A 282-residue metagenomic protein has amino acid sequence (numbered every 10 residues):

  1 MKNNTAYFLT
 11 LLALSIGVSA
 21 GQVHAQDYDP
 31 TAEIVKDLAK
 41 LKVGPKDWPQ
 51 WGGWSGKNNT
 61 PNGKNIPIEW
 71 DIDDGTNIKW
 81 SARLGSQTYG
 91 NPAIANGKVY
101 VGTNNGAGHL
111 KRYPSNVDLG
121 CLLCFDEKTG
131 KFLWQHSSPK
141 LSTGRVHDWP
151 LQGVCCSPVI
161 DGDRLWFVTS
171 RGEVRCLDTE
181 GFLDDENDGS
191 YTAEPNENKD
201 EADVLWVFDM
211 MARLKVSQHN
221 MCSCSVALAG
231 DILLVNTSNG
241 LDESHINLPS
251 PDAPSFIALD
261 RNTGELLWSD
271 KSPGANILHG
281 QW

Functional and structural regions predicted by a protein language model:
M1-L9: Bacterial N-terminal signal peptides that target proteins for export
N4, S19-V23: Intrinsic low-complexity/disordered segments
L9-S19: Bacterial N-terminal signal peptides
V23-W282: Noncatalytic, solvent-exposed loop/strand surfaces of beta-propeller-type extracellular/periplasmic domains
